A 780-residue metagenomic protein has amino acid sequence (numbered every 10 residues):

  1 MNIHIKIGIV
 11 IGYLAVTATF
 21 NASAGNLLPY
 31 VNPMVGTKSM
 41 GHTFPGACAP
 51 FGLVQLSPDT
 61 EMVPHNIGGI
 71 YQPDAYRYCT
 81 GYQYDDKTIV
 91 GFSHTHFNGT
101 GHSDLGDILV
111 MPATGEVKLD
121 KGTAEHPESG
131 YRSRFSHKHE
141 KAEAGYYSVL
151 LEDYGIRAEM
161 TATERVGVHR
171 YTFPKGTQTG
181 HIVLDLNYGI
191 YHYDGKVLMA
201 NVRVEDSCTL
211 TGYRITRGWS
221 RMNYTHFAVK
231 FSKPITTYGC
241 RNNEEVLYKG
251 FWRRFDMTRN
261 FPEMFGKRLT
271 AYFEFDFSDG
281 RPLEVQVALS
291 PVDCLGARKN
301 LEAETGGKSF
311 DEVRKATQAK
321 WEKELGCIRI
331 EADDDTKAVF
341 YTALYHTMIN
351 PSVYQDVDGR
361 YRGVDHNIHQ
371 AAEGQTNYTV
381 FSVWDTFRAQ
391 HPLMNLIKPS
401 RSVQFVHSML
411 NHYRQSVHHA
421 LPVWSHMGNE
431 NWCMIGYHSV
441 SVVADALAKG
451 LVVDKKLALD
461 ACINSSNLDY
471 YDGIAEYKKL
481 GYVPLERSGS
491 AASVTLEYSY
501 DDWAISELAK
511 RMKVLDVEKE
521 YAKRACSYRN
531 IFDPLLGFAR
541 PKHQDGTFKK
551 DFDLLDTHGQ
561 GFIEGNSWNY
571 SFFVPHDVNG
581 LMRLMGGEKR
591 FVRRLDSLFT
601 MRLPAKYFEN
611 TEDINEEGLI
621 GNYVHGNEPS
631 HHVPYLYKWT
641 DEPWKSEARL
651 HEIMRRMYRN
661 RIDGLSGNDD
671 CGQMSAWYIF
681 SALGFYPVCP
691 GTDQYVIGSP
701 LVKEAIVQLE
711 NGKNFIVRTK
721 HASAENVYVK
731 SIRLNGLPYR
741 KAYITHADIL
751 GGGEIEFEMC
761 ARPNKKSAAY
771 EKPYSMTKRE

Functional and structural regions predicted by a protein language model:
M1-G25: Bacterial Sec-dependent N-terminal signal peptides
A24-H391, N395-S441, D445-L496, A509-N530 (+9 more regions): Accessory carbohydrate-recognition regions in carbohydrate-active enzymes
E497-D501: Hydrophobic, small-residue-rich alpha-helical packing segments that form membrane-like cores
